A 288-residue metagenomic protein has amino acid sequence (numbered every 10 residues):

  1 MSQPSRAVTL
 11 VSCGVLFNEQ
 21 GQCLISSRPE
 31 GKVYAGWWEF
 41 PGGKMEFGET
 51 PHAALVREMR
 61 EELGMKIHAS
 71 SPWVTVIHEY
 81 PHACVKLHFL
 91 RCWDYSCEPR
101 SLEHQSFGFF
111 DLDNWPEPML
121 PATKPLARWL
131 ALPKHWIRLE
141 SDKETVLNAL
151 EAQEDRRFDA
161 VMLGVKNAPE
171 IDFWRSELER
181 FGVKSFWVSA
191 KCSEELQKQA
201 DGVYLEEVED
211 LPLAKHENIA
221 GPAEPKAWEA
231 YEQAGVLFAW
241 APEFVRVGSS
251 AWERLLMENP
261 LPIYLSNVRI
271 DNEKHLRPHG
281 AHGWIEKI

Functional and structural regions predicted by a protein language model:
S2-C23, T75: Conserved N-terminal beta-strand and adjoining loop/helix that marks the start of the Nudix/MutT-like hydrolase domain
L16, F89-W93, G108-D111: Short, well-ordered beta-strand micro-motif
Q22-E61, S185: Conserved Nudix-box catalytic region and its N-terminal flanking loop in Nudix hydrolases and closely related
K66-V74, L90: A short coil-to-beta-strand element that immediately follows conserved catalytic motifs
V76-E98, T123-L130: Active-site-adjacent beta-strand/loop module that shapes the phosphate/pyrophosphate-binding cleft
R100-L150, R156-A160: Nudix hydrolase/Nudix homology domain
R138-E140, F158-E170, W174-A230, V236-S250 (+2 more regions): Catalytic beta/alpha-barrel core
S249-I288: C-terminal alpha-helical cap/extension of soluble enzyme domains
